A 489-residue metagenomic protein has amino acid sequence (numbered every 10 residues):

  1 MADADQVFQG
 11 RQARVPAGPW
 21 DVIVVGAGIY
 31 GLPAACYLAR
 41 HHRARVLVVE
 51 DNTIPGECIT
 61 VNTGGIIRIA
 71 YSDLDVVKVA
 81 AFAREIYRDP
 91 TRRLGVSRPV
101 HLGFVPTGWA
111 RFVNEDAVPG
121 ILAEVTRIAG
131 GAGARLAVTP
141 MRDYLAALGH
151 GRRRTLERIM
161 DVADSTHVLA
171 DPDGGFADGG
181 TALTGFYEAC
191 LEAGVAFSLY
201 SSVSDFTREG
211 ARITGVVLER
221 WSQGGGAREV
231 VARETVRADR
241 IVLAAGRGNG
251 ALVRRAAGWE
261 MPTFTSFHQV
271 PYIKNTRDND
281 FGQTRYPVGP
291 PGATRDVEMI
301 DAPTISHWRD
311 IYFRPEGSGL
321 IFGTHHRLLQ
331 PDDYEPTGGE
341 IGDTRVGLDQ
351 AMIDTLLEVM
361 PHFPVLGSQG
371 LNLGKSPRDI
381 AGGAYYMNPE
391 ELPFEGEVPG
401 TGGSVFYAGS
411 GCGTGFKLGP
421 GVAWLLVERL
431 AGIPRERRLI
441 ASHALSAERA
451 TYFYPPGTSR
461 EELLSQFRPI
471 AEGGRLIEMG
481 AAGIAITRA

Functional and structural regions predicted by a protein language model:
M1-V22, R40-A44: Extreme N-terminal leader/targeting segments of oxidoreductases
G18-W20, A227-R240: Core beta-strand elements of the Rossmann-like FAD/NAD(P) dinucleotide-binding domain in flavoenzyme oxidoreductases
A39-I59: Glycine-rich FAD pyrophosphate-binding loop
G65-L156, D310-I311: Dinucleotide-binding Rossmann-like beta1-alpha1 core, especially the glycine-rich loop that anchors the ADP
E115-L199, D205-R220: Flavin (FAD/FMN) cofactor-binding and adjacent substrate-gating region of FAD-dependent oxidoreductase domains
L243-G258: Flavin (primarily FAD) binding-site architecture
P262, R277-S404: Active-site lid/adjacent beta-loop-alpha segment flanking the redox-cofactor pocket in flavoenzymes
D354-A481, A485: C-terminal catalytic lobe of FAD-dependent flavoproteins
